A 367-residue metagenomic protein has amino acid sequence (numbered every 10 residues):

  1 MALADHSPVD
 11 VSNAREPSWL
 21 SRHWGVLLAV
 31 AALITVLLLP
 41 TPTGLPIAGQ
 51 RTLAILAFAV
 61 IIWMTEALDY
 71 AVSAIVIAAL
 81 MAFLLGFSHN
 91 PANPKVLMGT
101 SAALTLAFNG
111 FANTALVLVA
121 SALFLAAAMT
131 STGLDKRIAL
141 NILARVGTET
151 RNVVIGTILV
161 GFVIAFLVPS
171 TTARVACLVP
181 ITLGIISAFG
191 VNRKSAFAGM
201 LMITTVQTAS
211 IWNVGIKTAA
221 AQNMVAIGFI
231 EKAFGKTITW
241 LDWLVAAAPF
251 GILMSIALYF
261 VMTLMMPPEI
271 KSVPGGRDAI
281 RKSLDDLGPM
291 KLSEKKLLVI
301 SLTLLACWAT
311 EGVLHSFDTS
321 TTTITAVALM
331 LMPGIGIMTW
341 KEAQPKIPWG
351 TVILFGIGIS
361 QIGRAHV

Functional and structural regions predicted by a protein language model:
A2-V26, V30-L38, G44, S131-L134 (+4 more regions): Juxtamembrane and boundary regions of transmembrane helices in multi-pass small-molecule transporters and channels
A14, T41, F58, V72-N192 (+2 more regions): Membrane-embedded alpha-helical segments and adjacent helix-loop junctions characteristic of multi-pass solute
W19-A29, I47-L53, T65-A74, T105-L123 (+6 more regions): Helical membrane-embedded segments and adjacent short helical loop/helix-boundary regions of multi-pass membrane
L27-T35, A57-V60, A79, A120 (+9 more regions): Generic alpha-helical transmembrane segments of integral inner-membrane proteins, especially permease/transport modules
P42-A48, F58-V76, F260-P267, M290-K295 (+1 more regions): Flexible hinge motifs at transmembrane-helix junctions and intramembrane kinks/re-entrant loops in multi-pass membrane
I61-D69, V160-S170, Q207-K217, A309-E311: Transmembrane alpha-helix interface/packing and boundary motifs in multi-pass membrane proteins, characterized by
N109, V117, S121-A122, A126 (+13 more regions): Alpha-helical transmembrane segments of multi-pass inner-membrane proteins, especially transporters/permeases
G215-K217, A221, A306-C307, G358-R364: Hydrophobic alpha-helical transmembrane segments in multi-pass integral membrane proteins
